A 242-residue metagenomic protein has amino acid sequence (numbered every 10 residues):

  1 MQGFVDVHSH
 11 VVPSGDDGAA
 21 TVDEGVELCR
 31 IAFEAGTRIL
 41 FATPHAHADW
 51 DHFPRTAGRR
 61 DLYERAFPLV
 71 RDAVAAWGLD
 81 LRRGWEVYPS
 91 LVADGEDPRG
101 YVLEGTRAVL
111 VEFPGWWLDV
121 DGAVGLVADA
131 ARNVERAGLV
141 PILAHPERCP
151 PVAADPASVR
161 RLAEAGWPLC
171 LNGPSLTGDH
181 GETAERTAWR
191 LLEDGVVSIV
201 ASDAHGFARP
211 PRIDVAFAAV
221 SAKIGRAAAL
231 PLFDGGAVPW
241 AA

Functional and structural regions predicted by a protein language model:
M1-A76: An N-terminally biased module of ancient metal coordination in phosphate/nucleic-acid-related enzymes
V5-S9, L40-A42, L81-W85, V109-V111 (+3 more regions): Hydrophobic faces of well-ordered beta-strands that scaffold small-molecule active sites in alpha/beta enzyme cores
V11-V22, E112-D121, L176: Active-site mouth loops of central-metabolism enzymes
T21-E24, V124-D129, A154-R161, E182-R190 (+1 more regions): Charged helix-capping and loop-helix junction motifs
H45, V196-R212: Short acidic/histidine-rich active-site segments
D51-P168: Extended substrate/RNA-proximal surfaces in nucleic-acid metabolism proteins
G166-G178: His/Asp/Glu-enriched short active-site or ligand-binding loop at hydrolase and phosphoryl-transfer sites
D214-A242: Mid-to-C-terminal alpha-helical segments outside catalytic/metal-binding sites
